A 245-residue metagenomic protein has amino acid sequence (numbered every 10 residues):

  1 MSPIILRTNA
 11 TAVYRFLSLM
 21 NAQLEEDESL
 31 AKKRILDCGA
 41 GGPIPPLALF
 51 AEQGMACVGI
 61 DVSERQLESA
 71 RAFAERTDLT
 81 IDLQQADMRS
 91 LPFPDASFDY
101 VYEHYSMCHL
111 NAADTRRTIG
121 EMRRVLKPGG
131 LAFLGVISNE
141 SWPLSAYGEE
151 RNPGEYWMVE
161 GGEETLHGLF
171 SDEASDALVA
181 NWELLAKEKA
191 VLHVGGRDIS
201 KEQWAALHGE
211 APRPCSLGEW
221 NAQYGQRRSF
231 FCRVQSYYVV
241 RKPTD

Functional and structural regions predicted by a protein language model:
R7-K32: Conserved alpha-helix/loop element of class I SAM-dependent methyltransferases that forms part of the SAM/SAH-binding
K32-G41: Conserved class I S-adenosyl-L-methionine
P43-S90: Class I SAM-dependent methyltransferase SAM/SAH-binding core
R89-V101: A short acidic, Gly/Pro-enriched loop at the edge of an enzyme's catalytic core that lines a small-molecule cofactor
L110, G154-E173: Acceptor-substrate binding/catalytic loop of class I
R116-P128: A short glycine-rich, Lys/Arg-flanked "PGG" loop and its adjoining helix->strand segment in the class I
F133-W157: Conserved class I S-adenosyl-L-methionine
A177, L184-D245: A C-terminal cap/extension of S-adenosyl-L-methionine-dependent methyltransferases that defines the acceptor-substrate
